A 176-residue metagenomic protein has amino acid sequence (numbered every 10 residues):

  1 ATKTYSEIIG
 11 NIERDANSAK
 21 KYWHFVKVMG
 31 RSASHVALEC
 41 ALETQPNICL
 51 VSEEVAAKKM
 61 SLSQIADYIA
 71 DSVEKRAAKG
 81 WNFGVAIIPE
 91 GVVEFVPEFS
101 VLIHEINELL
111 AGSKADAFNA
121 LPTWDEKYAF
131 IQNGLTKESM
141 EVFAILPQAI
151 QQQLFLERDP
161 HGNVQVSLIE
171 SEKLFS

Functional and structural regions predicted by a protein language model:
A1-W23, K27-F175: Accessory alpha-helical/coil subdomains and C-terminal extensions that flank or cap enzyme catalytic cores
